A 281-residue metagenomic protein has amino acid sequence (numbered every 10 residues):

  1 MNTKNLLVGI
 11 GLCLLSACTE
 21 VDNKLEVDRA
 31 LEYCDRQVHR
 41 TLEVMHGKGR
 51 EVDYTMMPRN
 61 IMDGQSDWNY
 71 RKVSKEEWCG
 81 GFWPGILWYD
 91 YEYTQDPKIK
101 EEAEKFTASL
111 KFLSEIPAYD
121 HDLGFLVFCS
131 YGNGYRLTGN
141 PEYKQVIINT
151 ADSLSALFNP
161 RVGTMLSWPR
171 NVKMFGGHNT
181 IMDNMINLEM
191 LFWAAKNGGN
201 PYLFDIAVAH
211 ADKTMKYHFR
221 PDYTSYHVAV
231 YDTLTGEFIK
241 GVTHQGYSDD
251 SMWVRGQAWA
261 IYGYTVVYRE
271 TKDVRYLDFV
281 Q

Functional and structural regions predicted by a protein language model:
M1-L25: Bacterial Sec-dependent N-terminal signal peptides
V21-Q281: Glycan-recognition and catalytic cores of secretory/periplasmic carbohydrate-active enzymes
